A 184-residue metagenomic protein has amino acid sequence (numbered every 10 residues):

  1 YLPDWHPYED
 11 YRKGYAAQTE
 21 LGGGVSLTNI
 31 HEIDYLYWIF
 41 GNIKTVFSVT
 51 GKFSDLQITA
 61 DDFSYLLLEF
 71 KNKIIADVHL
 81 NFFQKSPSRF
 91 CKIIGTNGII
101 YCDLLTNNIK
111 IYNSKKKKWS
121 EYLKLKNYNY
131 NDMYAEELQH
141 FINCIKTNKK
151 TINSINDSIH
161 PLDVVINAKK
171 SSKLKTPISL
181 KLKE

Functional and structural regions predicted by a protein language model:
Y1-Q57, K175: Predominantly a Rossmann-like dinucleotide-binding segment in NAD(P)-dependent oxidoreductases
Y15-A17, I109, T151, L180: Short clusters of hydrophobic/aromatic residues that line enzyme substrate/ligand-binding pockets
G22-G23, L125-Y128, T147-T151: Active-site rim elements
S26-N29, N131, I152-S158: Conserved loop-to-helix N-cap of the C-terminal "lid" that shapes the substrate pocket in Rossmann-like
E32-I33, A135-Q139, V165: A general structural signal for well-ordered alpha-helical segments in protein cores
K52-D61, K71-E137, S154: NAD(P)-dinucleotide binding in Rossmann-like oxidoreductases
K71, I142-E184: C-terminal helix-rich "cap/oligomerization" subdomain common to oxidoreductases
